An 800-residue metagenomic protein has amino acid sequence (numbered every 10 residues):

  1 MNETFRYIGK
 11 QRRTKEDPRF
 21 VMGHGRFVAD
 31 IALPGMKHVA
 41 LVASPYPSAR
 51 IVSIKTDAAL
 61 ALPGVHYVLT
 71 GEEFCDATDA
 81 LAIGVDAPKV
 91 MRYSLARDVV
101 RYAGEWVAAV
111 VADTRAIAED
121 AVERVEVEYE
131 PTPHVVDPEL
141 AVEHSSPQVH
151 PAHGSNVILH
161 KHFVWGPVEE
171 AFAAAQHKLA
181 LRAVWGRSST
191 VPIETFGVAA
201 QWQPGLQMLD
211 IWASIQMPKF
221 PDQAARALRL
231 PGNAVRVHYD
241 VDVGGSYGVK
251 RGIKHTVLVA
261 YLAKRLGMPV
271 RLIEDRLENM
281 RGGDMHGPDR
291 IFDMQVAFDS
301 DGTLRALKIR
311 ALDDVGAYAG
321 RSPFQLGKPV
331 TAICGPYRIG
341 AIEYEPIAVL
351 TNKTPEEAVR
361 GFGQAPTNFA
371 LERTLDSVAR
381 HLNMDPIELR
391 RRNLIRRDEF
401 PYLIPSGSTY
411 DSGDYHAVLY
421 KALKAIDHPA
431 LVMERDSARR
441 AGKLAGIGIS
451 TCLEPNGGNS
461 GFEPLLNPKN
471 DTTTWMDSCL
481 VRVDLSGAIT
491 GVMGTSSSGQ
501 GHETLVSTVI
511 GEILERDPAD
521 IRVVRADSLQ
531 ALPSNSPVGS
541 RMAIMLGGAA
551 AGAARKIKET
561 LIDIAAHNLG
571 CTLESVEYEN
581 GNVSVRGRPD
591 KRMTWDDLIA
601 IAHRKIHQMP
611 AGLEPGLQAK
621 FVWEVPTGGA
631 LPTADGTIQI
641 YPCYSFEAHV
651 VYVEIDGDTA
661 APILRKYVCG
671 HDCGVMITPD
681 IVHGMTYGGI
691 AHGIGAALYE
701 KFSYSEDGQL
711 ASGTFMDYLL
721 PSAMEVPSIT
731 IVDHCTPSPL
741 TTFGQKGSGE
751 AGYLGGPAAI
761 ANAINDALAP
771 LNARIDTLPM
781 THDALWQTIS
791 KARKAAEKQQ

Functional and structural regions predicted by a protein language model:
M1-I158, K178-L181: Flexible, low-hydrophobicity surface segments
K10, E16-M22, G84-V85, V90 (+5 more regions): Glycine-rich loop/linker segments at domain edges
P18-R19, E123-T132, V136, P218 (+6 more regions): Extended active-site and interfacial segments that coordinate phosphate-rich ligands in large catalytic machineries
G71-E72, R229-A234, R265-V270, S300 (+3 more regions): C-terminal catalytic domains of large/alpha subunits in multi-subunit enzymes
T78-I83, A121-R124, P221-A224, Y247-G252 (+11 more regions): Short acidic, glycine/serine/threonine-rich loops at helix termini
V111-A112, I253-L262, R290-T303: Active-site-proximal alpha-helical scaffold in enzymes
P147-L228, R396-A488, A711-E725, T730-V732: Helix-loop-helix junctions that connect adjacent transmembrane helices in secondary transporters/permeases, recognized
R236, V241-G267, R271-I273, H502-I510: Thiamine diphosphate
